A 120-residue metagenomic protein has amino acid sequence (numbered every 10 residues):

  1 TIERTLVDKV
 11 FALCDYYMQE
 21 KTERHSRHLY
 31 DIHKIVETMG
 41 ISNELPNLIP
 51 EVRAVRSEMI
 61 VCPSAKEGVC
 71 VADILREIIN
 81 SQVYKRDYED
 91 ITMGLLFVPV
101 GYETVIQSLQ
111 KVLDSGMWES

Functional and structural regions predicted by a protein language model:
T1-S120: Structured mid-to-C-terminal alpha-helical surface segments
